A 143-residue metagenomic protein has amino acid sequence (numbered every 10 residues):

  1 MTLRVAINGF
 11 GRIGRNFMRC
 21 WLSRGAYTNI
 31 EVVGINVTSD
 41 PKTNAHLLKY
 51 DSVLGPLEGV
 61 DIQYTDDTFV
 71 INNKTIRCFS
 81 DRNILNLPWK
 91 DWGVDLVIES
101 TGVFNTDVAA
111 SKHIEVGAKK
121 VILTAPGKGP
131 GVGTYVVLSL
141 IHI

Functional and structural regions predicted by a protein language model:
M1-I141: N-terminal Rossmann-like NAD(P) cofactor-binding subdomain of oxidoreductases, focused on the glycine-rich
